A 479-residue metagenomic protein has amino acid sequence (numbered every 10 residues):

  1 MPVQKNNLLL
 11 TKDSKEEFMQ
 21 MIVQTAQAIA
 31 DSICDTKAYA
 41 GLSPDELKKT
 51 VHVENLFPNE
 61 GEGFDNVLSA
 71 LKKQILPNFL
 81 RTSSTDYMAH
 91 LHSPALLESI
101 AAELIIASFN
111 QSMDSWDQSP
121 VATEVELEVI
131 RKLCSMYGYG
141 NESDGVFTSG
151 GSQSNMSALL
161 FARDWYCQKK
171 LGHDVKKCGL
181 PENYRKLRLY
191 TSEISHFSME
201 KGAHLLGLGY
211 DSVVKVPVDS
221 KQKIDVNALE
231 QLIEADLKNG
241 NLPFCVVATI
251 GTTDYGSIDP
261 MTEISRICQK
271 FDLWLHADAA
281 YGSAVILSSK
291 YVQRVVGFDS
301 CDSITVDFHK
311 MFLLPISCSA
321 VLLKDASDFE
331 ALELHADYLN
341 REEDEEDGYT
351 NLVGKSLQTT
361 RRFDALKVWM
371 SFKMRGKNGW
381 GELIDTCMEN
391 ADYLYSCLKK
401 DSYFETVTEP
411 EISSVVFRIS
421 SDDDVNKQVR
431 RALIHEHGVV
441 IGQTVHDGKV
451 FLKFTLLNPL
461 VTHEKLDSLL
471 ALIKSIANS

Functional and structural regions predicted by a protein language model:
P2-E142, V439, V450, T455 (+2 more regions): N-terminal entrance/gating region of PLP-dependent enzymes' catalytic architecture
V121, S154, F161-E330: Conserved PLP-enzyme active-site core in the AAT-like
L133-D164, K215-V216: Short loop-beta-helix segment that forms the pyridoxal 5′-phosphate
N141-E142, Y184, T408-S413, V445-F451: Short Gly/Ser/Thr- and Asp/Glu-enriched loop/turn motifs at secondary-structure junctions
F271, V296-K399: Active-site C-terminal subdomain of aminotransferase-like
F372, V416-D423, G438-D467: Conserved PLP-binding active-site segment of the aspartate aminotransferase-like
E405-L433: Conserved PLP-binding catalytic core of the aspartate aminotransferase-like
